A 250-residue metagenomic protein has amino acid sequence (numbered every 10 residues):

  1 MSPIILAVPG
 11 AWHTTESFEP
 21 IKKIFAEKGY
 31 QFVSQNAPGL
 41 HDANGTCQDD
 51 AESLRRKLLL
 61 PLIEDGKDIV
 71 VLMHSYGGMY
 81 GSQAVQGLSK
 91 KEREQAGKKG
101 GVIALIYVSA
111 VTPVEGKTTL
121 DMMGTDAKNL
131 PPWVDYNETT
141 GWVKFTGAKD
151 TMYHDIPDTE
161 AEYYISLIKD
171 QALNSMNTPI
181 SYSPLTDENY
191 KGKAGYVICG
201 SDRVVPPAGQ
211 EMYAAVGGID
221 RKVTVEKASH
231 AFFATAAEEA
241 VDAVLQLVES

Functional and structural regions predicted by a protein language model:
M1-D65: Active-site catalytic motif of lipid deacylating hydrolases and related acyltransferases
G10-H13, S75-Y76, V111: Active-site glycine-rich loops that stabilize anionic/oxyanionic intermediates across multiple enzyme folds
A37-V70, Q83-K99, L120-T125: Active-site loop/oxyanion-hole signature of alpha/beta-hydrolase fold enzymes
L72-G81: Gly/Ala-rich beta-loop-alpha elbow adjacent to hydrolase catalytic centers
K90-T140, S175-M176: Flexible "cap/lid" loop of the alpha/beta hydrolase fold
L105, K193-D202, K227: Conserved strand-to-loop "acid loop" that flanks and positions the catalytic carboxylate
G200-E226: Conserved loop-alpha-helix segment in the C-terminal half of the alpha/beta-hydrolase fold that carries the catalytic
G218-S250: Catalytic active-site module of serine/aspartate enzymes centered on a nucleophile-bearing elbow/loop
